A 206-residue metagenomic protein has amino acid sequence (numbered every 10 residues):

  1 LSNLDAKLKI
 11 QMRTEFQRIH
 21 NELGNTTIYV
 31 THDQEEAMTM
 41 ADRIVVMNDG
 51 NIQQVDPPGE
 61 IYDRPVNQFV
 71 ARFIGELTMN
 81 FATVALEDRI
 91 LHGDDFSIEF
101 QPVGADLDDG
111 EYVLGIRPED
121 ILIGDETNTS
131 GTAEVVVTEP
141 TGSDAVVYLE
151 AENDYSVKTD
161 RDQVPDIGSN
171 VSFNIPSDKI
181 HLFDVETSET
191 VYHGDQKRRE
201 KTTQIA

Functional and structural regions predicted by a protein language model:
L1-F69: ABC ATPase nucleotide-binding domains
G59, F73-I74, V137-T138: Replace "in large, NTP-powered and nucleic-acid-processing enzymes" with "in large, NTP-powered factors and other
D63-E87: C-terminal boundary and immediately downstream tail of ABC-type ATPase nucleotide-binding domains
M79, D88-A206: Non-catalytic connector elements of ABC transporters
